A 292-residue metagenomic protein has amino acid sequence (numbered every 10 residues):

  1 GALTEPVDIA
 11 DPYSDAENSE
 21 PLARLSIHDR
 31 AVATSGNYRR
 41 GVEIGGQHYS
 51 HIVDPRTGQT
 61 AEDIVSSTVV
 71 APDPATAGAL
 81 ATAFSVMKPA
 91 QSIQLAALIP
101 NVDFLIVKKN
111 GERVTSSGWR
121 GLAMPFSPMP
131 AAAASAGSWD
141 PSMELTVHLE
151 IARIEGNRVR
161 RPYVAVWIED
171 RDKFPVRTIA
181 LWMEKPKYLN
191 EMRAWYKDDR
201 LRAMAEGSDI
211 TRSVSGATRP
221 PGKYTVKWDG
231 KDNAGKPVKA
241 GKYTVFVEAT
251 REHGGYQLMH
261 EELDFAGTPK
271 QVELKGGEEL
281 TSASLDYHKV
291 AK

Functional and structural regions predicted by a protein language model:
G1-S135: Mature catalytic core of soluble alpha/beta enzymes
R56, N110, D170-D172, K185 (+1 more regions): Solvent-exposed strand-loop boundary residues in beta-sheet-rich modules
A131-R177, G254-K292: Primarily secretory-pathway and cell-envelope proteins
S138-D140, R219-P221, V238-A240: Surface-exposed coil/turn segments at beta-strand junctions on protein surfaces, enriched
L145-T146, E150-K223, H288: Contiguous segments within soluble domain cores/interaction surfaces
Y224-V226, V238-E248: A short tyrosine-centered beta-strand micro-motif
W228-G235: Short, hydrophobic beta-strand segments
D232, A249-H253: Surface-exposed loop/turn motifs at beta-strand-loop junctions within extracellular Ig-like and Fibronectin type III
